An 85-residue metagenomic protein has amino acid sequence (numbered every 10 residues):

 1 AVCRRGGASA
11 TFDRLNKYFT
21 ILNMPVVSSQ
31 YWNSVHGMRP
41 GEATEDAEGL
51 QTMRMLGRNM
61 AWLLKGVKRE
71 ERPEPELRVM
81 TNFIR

Functional and structural regions predicted by a protein language model:
A1-Y31: Helix-loop-strand module that forms the ligand-binding subsite of alpha/beta enzymes
P25-R85: Glycine-rich phosphate/pyrophosphate-binding loop and the adjoining helix
